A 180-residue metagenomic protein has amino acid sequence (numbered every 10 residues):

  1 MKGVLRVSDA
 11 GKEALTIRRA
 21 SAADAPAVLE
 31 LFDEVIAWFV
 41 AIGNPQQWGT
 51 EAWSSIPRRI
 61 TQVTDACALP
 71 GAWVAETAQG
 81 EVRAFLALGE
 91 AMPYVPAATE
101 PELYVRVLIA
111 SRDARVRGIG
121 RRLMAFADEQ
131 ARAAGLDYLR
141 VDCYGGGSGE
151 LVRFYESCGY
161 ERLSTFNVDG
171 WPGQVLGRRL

Functional and structural regions predicted by a protein language model:
M1-P26, I42: Conserved N-terminal entry element of GNAT/NAT acetyltransferase domains
L29, D33-Q62: Conserved GNAT-fold acetyl-CoA-binding loop/helix
P57-V74, Y104: A short helix-loop-beta-strand connector motif used in the catalytic cores of GNAT acetyltransferases and, in some
V74, E81-E90, Y104, I109: Conserved beta-strand in the GNAT
A91-R106, R115, W171-P172: A conserved beta-turn-beta hairpin within the catalytic core of GNAT-like acetyltransferases that forms part
V107-A110, V116-E129, E156-S157: Conserved acetyl-CoA-binding loop-helix of GNAT-fold acetyltransferases
M124, A131-C143: Conserved GNAT acetyl-CoA-binding A-motif
R140-L151, D169-P172: Conserved beta-strand-loop-alpha-helix junction that forms the acyl-donor binding cleft
